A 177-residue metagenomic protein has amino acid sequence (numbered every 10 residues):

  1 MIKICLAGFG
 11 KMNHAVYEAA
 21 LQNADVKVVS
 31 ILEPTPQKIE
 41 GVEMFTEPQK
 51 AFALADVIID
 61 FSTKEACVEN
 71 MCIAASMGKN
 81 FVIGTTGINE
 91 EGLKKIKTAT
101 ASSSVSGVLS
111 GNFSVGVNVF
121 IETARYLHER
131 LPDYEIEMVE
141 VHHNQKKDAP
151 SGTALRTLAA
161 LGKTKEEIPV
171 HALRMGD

Functional and structural regions predicted by a protein language model:
K3-A7, K11-Q49, L131-D177: C-terminal substrate-binding/catalytic lobe of Rossmann-fold NAD(P)-dependent oxidoreductases
C5, I58-D60, F81-G84, V108-S110: Short catalytic-loop micro-motif centered on adjacent basic/acidic residues
A7, K11-V16, N70-N80, T85: P-loop/Walker A phosphate-binding loop and immediately adjacent motor/lid segment at beta-alpha junctions
V28, M44, F81-V82, S106-G107: Hydrophobic beta-strand scaffold residues
P34, T86-I88, N112-S114, V141-H143: Short, ordered loop/turn segments at secondary-structure junctions
D56-S76, G87-G92: Beta-loop-alpha module in the N-terminal Rossmann-like domain of NAD(P)-dependent dehydrogenases, especially those
C72, T85-G107, N118, T123-L127: Rossmann-fold NAD(P)-binding glycine/threonine-rich loop
